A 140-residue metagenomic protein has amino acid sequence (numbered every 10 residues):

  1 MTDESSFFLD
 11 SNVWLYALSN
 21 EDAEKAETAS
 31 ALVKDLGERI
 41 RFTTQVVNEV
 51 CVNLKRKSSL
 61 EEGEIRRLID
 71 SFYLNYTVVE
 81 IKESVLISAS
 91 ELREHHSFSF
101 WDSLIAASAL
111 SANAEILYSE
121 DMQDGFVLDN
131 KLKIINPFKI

Functional and structural regions predicted by a protein language model:
M1-F42, K57-R67, I140: Short, well-structured N-terminal submotif of metal-dependent ribonuclease cores
M1-T2, A107-I140: Acidic, PIN/NYN-like endoribonuclease modules and their adjacent C-terminal/linker elements
S11, E83, D102-S103: Conserved glycosyltransferase catalytic-site signature
E21, R41-N48, D70-E94: Acidic catalytic patch
C51-T77: Active-site-proximal, substrate-binding regions of enzyme catalytic domains and RNA-binding/basic surfaces
S97-F98: Beta-rich strand-turn-strand
